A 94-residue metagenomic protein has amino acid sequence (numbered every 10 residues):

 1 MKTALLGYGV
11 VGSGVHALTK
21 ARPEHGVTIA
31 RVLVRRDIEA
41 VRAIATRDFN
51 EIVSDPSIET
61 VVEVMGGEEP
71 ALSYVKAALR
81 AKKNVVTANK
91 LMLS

Functional and structural regions predicted by a protein language model:
M1-K83: N-terminal glycine-/serine-/threonine-rich beta1-alpha1-beta2 phosphate-ribose binding loop of Rossmann-like
G7, A88-N89: A secondary-structure boundary/capping signal
G67, M92-L93: Conserved beta-strand edge residues that scaffold enzyme active sites
K82, N89-K90: Active-site-proximal glycine-rich helix-loop-beta segment
